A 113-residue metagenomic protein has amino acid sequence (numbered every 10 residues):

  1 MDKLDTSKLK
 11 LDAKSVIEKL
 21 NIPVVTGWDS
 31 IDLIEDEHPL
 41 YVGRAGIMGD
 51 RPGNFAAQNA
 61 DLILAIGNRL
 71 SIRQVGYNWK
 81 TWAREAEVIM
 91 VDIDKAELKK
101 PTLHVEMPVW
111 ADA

Functional and structural regions predicted by a protein language model:
M1-P39: Cofactor-pocket helix-loop regions in the catalytic cores of large enzyme subunits
S30-A113: Glycine-rich, acidic loop regions that bind phosphate or pyrophosphate groups
